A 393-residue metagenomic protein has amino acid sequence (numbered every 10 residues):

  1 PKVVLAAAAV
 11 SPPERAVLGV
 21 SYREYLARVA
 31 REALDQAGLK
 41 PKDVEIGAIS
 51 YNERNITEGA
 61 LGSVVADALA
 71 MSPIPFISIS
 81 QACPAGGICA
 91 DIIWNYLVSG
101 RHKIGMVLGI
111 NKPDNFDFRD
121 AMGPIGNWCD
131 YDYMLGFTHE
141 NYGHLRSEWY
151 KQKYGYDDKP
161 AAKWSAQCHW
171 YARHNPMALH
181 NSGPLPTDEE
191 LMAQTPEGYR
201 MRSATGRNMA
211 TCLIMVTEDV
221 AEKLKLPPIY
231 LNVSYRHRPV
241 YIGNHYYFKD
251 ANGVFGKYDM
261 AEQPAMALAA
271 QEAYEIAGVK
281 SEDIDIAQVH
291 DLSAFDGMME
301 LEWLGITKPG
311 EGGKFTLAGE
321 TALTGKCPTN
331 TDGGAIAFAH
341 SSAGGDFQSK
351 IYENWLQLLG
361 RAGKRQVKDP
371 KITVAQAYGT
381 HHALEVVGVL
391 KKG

Functional and structural regions predicted by a protein language model:
P1-P84, I92, Y150-P160, L179-T187 (+6 more regions): Conserved active-site "lid/cap" helical segment
P1-R23, C129, K163-W164, A193-P264 (+6 more regions): Condensing-enzyme catalytic core mediating Claisen C-C bond formation in acyl metabolism
A6, P41-S50, P75-Q81, I104-I110 (+6 more regions): Beta-strand segments within the central parallel beta-sheet cores of soluble alpha/beta enzyme folds
E14, Y51-L108, K112-Y142, S182-S203 (+4 more regions): Conserved catalytic cysteine-centered active-site region of acyl-thioester-dependent Claisen-condensing enzymes
G19-A27, G59, G87, F137-H144 (+6 more regions): Electropositive phosphate-/nucleotide-binding environments in soluble metabolic enzymes
N55-V64, G243-F248, D291-K314, S342 (+1 more regions): Short glycine/threonine-rich loop-to-helix capping motif typified by GTGT followed within a few residues by an Asp-Pro
S80-N111, E140-M177, L213-D219, A339-A362: Active-site-proximal alpha-helical scaffold in enzymes
V254-F315, P328-T331, Q348, Y352 (+1 more regions): C-terminal catalytic subdomain
